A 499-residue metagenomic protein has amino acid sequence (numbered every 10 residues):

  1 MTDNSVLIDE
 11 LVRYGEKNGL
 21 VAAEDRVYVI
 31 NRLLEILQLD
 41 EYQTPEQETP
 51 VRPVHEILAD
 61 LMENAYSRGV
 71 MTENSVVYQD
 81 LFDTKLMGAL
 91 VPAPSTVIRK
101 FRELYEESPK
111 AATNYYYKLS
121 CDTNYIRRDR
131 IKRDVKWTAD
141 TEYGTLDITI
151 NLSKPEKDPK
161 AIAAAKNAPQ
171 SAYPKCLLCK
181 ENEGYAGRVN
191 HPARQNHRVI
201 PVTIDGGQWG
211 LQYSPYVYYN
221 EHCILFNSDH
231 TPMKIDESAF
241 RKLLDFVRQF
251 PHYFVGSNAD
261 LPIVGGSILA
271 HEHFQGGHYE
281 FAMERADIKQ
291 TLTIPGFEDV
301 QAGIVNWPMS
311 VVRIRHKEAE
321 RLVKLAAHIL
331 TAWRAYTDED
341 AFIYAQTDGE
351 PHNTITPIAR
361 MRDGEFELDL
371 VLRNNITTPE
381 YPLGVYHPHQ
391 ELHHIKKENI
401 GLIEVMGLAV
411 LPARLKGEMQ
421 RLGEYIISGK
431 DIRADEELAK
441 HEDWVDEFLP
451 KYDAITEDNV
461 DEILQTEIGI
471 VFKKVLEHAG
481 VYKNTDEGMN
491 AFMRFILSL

Functional and structural regions predicted by a protein language model:
M1-L225, D229-P232, N306-P308, L322-V323 (+2 more regions): Active-site microenvironments that recognize anionic phosphate/pyrophosphate groups
Y173, I268-E272, E280, G296-D299 (+3 more regions): Short alpha-helical interface elements
N196-R198, S228-V255: Helical scaffold of the NTase/Pol beta-like nucleotidyltransferase catalytic core
L211, V255, E272-F274: Hydrophobic faces of well-ordered beta-strands that scaffold small-molecule active sites in alpha/beta enzyme cores
N220-N227, G265-F281, V371: Histidine-centered divalent-metal-coordination microenvironment in nucleic-acid enzymes
S238, V247-S267, G276-T337: Catalytic or ion-translocation cores adjacent to nucleophile or general acid/base/metal-coordination motifs in diverse
P262-A270, T347-T354: Beta-rich nucleic-acid/ligand-interaction surfaces
